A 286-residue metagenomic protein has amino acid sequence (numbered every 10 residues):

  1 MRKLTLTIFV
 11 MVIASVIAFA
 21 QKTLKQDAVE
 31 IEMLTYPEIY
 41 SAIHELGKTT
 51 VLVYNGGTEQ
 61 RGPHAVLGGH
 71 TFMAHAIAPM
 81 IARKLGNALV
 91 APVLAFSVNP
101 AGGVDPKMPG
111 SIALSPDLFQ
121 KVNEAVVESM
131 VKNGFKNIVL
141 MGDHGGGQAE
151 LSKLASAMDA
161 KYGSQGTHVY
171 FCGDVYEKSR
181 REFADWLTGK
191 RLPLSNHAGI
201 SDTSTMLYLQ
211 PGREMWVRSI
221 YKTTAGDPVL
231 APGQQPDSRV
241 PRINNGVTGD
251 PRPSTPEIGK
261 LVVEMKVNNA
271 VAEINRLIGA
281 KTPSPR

Functional and structural regions predicted by a protein language model:
M1-L4: Positively charged n-region of N-terminal signal peptides that target proteins for export
T7-V16: Bacterial N-terminal signal peptides
Q21-V139, D143-R286: Extended, histidine- and acidic-residue-enriched regions that form the cofactor-binding/catalytic faces
